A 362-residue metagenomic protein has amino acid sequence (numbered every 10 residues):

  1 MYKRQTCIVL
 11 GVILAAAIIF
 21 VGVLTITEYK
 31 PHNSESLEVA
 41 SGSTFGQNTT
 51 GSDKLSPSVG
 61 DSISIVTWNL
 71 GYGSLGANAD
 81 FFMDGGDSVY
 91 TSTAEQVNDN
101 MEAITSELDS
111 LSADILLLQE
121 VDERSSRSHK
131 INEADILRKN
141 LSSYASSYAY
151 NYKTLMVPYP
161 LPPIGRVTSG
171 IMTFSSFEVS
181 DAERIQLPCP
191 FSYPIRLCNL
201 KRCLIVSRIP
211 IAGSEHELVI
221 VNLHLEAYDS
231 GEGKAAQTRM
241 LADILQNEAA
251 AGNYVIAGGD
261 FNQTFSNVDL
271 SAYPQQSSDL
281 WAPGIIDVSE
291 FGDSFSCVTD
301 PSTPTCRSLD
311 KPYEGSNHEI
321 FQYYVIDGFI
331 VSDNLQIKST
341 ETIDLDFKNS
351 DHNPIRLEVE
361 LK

Functional and structural regions predicted by a protein language model:
K3-T168, K362: N-terminal, active-site-proximal structural segment of metallo-dependent hydrolase catalytic domains
T25-S52, R208, D243-I256, N262-K362: Metal-dependent phosphoester-hydrolase catalytic domains
D53-I65, A77, V167, I171-D181 (+3 more regions): Beta-strand-turn-beta hairpins that frame and shape the catalytic cleft of phosphate-ester-processing enzymes
S64-L70, M101-K130, F174, S207-I209 (+4 more regions): Active-site beta-strand/loop signature of hydrolases that rely on acidic residues for catalysis
L70-G73, D122-S125, N151-L155, V179-S180 (+4 more regions): Solvent-exposed loop/turn segments at secondary-structure junctions within structured extracellular/periplasmic domains
G76-F81, K130, P158-P162, R184-Q186 (+4 more regions): Short aromatic-enriched loop/helix-cap "lid" or pocket-rim segments at secondary-structure transitions that line
D87-T93, V121-R124, P188-R196, L223-E232: Surface-exposed cleft-lining segments at the edges of enzyme active sites
A145-K153, A182-P188, T340-I343: Conserved S-adenosyl-L-methionine
